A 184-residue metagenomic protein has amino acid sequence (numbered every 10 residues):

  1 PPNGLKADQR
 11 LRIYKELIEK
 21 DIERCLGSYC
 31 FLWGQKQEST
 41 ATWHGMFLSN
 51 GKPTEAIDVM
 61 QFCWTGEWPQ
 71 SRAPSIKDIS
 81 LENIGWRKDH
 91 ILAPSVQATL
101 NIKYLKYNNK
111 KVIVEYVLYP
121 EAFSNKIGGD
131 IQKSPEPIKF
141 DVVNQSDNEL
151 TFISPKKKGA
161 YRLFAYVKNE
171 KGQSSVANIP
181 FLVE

Functional and structural regions predicted by a protein language model:
P1-I131, N144, S174-A177: Substrate-binding clefts and catalytic carboxylate motifs of secreted carbohydrate-active enzymes
P94, K157-K158: Surface-exposed loops/turns
F140-S146: Short beta-strand segments within Ig-like beta-sandwich modules, predominantly Fibronectin type-III
N144, F152-K157: Residue-level recognition of secondary-structure-to-loop junctions
K168-Q173: Short, solvent-exposed loop/turn segments at the edges of extracellular beta-sandwich modules
A177-V183: C-terminal edge beta-strand
